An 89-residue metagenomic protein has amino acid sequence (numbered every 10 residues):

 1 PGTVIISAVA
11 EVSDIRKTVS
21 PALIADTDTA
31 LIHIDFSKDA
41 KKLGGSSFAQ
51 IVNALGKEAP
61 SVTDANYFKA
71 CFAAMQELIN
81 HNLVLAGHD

Functional and structural regions predicted by a protein language model:
P1-H88: Glycine/proline-enriched, intrinsically flexible loops and inter-domain linkers
